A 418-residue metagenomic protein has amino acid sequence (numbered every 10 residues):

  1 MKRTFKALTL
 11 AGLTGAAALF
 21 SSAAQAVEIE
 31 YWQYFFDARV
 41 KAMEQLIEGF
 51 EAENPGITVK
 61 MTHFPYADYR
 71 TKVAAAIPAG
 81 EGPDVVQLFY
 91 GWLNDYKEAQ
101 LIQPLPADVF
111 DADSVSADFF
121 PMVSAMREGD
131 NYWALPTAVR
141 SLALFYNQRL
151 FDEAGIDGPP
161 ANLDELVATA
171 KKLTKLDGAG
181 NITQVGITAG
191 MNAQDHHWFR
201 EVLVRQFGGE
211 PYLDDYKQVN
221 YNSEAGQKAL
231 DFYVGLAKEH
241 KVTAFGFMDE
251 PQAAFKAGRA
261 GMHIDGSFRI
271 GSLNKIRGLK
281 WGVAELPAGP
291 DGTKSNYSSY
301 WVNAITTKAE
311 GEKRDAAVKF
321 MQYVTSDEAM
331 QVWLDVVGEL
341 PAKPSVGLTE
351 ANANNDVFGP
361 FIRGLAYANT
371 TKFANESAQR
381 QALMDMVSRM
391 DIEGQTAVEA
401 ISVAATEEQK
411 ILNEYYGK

Functional and structural regions predicted by a protein language model:
V27-F36, I57-T62, D84-V85, W133 (+1 more regions): Short, well-ordered beta-strand elements
Q45-D118, R127, D152-A161, A254-A257 (+4 more regions): Extracytoplasmic "Venus flytrap"/periplasmic binding protein-like
A52, T58, D152, K238 (+1 more regions): Conserved C-terminal helix/tail region of periplasmic/extracytoplasmic solute-binding proteins
Y90-S141, T183, H196-F199, L203-Q206 (+2 more regions): Hinge/lid segment of periplasmic solute-binding proteins
Q103-D118, D177-A179, T183-Q194, G209-K228 (+4 more regions): Short, solvent-exposed loop/beta-turn-alpha elements that line the ligand-binding surface or hinge of extracytoplasmic
A117, P121-M126, A284, L334-D385 (+2 more regions): Long, aromatic- and glycine/proline-rich binding clefts that accommodate carbohydrate-like moieties
G129-T137, L142, V167-Q218, A260: Extracytoplasmic/periplasmic solute-binding protein
T169-K171, D215-F245: Glycine-centered hinge/linker elements that transmit conformational signals in sensory and ligand-binding systems
